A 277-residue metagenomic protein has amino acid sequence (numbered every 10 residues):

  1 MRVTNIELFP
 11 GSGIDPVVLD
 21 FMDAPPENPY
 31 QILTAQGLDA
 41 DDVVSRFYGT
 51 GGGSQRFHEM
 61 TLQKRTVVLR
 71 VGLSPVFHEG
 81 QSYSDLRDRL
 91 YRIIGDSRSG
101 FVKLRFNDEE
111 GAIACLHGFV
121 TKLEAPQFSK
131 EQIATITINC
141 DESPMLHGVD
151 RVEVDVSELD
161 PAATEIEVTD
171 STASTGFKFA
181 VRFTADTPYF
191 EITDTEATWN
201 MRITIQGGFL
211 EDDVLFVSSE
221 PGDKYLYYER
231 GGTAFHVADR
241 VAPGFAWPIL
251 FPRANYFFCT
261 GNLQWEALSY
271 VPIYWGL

Functional and structural regions predicted by a protein language model:
M1-R46: Polar/acidic, low-complexity leader/linker segments enriched in S/T/G and N/D
R2-P10, V102-L104, Y189-D194, K224-Y228: Short polybasic amphipathic segments
G52-Q81, K130-P144, N255: Oligomerization/assembly interface segments of phage tail-like spikes and tubes
T61-R65, D96-R98, F128-Q132, S171-A173 (+2 more regions): Solvent-exposed loop and beta-edge segments used for protein-protein assembly and interaction
V71-P75, D108, K122, C140-P144 (+2 more regions): Beta-strand elements of well-folded, non-transmembrane domains
G72-F119, Y256: Short, acidic/charged, Gly/Pro-enriched secondary-structure junctions
S99-H147: Short beta-strand and beta-hairpin "edge-sheet" elements
G148-L277: Intrinsically disordered, low-complexity segments enriched in serine, threonine, and glycine
